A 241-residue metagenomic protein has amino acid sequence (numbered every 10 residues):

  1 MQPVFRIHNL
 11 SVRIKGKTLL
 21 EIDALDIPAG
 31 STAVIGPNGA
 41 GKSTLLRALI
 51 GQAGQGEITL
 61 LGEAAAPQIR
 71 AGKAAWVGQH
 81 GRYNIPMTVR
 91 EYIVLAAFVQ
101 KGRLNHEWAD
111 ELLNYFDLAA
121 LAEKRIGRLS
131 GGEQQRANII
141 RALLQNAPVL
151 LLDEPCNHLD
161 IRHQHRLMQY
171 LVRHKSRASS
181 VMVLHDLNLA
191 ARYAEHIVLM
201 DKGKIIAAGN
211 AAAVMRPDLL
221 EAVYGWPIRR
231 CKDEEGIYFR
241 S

Functional and structural regions predicted by a protein language model:
I50: Helix-to-loop junction immediately C-terminal to a conserved catalytic motif
H80-L95, V99-R103: Conserved catalytic motifs of ABC-family nucleotide-binding domains
H106-L121: Conserved ABC ATPase "signature" region
R125-L129, E133: Conserved ABC ATPase signature
L150-E154: Catalytic Walker B motif of ABC-type/P-loop ATPase nucleotide-binding domains
P217, E221-S241: ABC ATPase nucleotide-binding domains
